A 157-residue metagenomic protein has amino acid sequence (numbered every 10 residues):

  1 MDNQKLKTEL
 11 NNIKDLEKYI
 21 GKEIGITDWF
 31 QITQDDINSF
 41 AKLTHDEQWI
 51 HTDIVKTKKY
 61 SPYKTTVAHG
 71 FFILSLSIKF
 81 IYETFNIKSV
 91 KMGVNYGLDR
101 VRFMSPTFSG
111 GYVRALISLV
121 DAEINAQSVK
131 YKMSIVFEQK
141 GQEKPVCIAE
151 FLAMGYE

Functional and structural regions predicted by a protein language model:
M1-Y19, T107-E157: HotDog/MaoC-like acyl-thioester-processing domains
D2-A68: Catalytic strand-loop segment that frames the active site of acyl-thioester-processing enzymes
G25, W29-Q31, R102, L152-M154: Generic structural detector for well-ordered beta-strands
I26, S75, A115-I117: A generic structural signal for residues embedded in beta-strands
N38-A41, L74-I78: Predominant activation on well-ordered alpha-helical scaffold segments within soluble catalytic domains
S61-T65, I78-L116: Hydrophobic beta-strand-centered segment that forms part of the acyl-chain substrate-binding groove
